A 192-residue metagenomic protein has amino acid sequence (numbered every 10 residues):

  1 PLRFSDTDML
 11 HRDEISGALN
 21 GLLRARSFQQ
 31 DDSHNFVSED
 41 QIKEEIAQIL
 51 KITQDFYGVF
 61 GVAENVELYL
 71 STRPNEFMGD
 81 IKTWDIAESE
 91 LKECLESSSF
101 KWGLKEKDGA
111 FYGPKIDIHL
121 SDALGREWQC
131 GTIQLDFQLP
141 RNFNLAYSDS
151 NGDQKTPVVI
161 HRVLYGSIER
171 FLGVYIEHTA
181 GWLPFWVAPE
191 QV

Functional and structural regions predicted by a protein language model:
P1-V192: NTP/phosphate- and nucleic-acid-binding module
